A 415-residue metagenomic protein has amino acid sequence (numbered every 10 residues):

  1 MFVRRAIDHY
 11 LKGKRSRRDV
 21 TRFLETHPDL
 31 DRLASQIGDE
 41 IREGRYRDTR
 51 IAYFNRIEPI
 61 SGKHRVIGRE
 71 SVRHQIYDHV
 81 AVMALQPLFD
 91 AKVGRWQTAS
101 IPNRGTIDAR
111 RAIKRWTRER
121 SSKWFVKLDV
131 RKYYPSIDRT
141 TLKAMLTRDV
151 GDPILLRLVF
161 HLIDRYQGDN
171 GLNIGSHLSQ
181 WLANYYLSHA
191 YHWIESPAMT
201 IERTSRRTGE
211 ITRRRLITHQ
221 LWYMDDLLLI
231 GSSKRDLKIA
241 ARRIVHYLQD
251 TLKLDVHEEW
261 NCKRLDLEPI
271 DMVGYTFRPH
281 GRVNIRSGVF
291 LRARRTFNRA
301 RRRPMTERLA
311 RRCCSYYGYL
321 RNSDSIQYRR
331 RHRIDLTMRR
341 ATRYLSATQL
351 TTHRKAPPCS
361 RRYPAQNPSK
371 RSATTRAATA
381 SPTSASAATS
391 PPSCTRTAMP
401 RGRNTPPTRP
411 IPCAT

Functional and structural regions predicted by a protein language model:
M1-Q36, E40, K355-C359: Non-catalytic, polymerase-adjacent accessory regions of viral genome-replication enzymes
R15-T21, T49-D78, K92-R104, I163-Y185 (+1 more regions): Short, conserved non-catalytic motifs in the polymerase core
E40-I41, R115-M224, L228-R243, R264 (+1 more regions): Conserved polymerase palm-domain catalytic core
I51, L221-D225, E259: Short Gly/Ser/Thr- and Asp/Glu-enriched loop/turn motifs at secondary-structure junctions
E70, Q75, H79, H192 (+3 more regions): Right-hand nucleic-acid polymerase module
D78-D138: Active-site-proximal segment of RNA-dependent polymerases
C359-T415: Acidic, low-complexity segments
